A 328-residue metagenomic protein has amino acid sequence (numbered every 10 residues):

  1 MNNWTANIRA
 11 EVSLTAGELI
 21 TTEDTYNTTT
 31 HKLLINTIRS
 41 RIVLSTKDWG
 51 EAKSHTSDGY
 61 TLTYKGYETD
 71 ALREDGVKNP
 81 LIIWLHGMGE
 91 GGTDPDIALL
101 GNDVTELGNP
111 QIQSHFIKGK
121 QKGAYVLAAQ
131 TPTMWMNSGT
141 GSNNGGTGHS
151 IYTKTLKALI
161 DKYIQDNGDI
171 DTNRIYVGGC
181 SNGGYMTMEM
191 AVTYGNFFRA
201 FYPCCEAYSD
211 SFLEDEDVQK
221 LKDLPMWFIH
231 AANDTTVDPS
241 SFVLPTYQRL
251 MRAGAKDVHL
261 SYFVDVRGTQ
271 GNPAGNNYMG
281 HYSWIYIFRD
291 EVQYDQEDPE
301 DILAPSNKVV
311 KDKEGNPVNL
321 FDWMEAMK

Functional and structural regions predicted by a protein language model:
M1-P80, T246: A domain-start/cap signature at the N-terminus of enzymes
R73-V77, G139-S181: Gly/Ser-rich "nucleophile elbow"/oxyanion-hole loop immediately N-terminal to the catalytic nucleophile in hydrolases
G76-K78, G92-L100, N137-S142, E189-M190 (+3 more regions): Short, solvent-exposed loop/turn and secondary-structure capping segments
L81, M88-K154: Active-site machinery of serine-nucleophile hydrolases
L85-G87, C205, H230-A231: The conserved beta1-alpha1 loop
Q121-A124, K220-M226: Short, proline-enriched alpha-helix->beta-strand connector loops that line the catalytic pocket of alpha/beta-hydrolase
I164-D166, T172-K220: Primarily recognizes the serine-hydrolase "nucleophile elbow" in alpha/beta-hydrolase and SGNH/GDSL folds
W227-I229, N233-T236, S241-Y247, M251-K328: C-terminal catalytic histidine-bearing segment of alpha/beta-hydrolase fold enzymes
